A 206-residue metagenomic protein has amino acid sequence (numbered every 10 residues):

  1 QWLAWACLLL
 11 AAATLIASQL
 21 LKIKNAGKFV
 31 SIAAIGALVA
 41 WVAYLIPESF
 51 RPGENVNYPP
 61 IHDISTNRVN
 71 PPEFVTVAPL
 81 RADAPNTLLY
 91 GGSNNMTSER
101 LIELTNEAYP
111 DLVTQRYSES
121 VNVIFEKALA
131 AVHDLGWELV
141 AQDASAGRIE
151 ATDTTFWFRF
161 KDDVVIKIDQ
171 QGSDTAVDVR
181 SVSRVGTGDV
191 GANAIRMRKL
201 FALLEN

Functional and structural regions predicted by a protein language model:
Q1-S31, A37-N206: Ser/Thr-rich, low-complexity intrinsically disordered terminal regions
